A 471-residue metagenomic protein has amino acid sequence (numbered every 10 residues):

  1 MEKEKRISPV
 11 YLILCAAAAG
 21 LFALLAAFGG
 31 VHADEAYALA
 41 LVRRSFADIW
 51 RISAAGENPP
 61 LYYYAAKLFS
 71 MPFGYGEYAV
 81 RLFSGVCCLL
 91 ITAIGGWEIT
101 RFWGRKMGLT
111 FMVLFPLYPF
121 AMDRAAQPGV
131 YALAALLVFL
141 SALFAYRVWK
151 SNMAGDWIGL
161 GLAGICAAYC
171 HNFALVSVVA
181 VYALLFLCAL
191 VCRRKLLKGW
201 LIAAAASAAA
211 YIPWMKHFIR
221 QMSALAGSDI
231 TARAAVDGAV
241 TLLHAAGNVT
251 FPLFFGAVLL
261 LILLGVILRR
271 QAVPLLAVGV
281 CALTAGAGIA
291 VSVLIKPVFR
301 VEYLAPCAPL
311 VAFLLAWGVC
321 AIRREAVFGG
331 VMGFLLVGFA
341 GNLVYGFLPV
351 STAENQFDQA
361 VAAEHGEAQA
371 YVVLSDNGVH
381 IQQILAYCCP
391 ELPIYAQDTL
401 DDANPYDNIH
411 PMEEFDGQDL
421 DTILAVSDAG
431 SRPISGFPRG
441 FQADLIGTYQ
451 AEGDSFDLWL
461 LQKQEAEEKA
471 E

Functional and structural regions predicted by a protein language model:
M1-L14: N-terminal membrane topogenic signal
Y11, C15-G330, F334-L461: Membrane-proximal helix-loop-helix interfaces that form the catalytic/acceptor-binding platform of multi-pass membrane
Q462-E467: Short loop segments at secondary-structure junctions
A470-E471: Short, solvent-exposed mixed-charge patches
